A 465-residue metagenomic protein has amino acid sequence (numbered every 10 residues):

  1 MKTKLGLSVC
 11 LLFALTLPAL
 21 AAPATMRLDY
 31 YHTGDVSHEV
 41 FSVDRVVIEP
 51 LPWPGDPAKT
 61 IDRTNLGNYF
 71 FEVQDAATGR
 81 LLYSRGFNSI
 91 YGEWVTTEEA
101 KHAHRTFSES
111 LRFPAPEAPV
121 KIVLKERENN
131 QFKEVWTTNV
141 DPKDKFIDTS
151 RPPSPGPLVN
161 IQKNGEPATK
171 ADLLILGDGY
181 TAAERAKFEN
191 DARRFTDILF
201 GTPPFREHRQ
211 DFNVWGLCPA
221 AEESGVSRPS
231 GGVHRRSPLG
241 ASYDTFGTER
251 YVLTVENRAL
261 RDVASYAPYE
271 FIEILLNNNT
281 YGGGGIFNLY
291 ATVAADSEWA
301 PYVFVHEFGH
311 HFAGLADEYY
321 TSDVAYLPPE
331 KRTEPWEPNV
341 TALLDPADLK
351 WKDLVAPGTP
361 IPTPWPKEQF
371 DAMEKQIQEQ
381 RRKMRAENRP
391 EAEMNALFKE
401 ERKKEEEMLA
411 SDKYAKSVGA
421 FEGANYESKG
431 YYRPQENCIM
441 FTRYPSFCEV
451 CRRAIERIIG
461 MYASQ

Functional and structural regions predicted by a protein language model:
A22-H32, V36-H38, Y319-Q465: Replace "(M1/M4/M9/M12/WLM)" with "(e.g., M1/M4/M8/M9/M12/M26/WLM)" and add "not limited to" to clarify scope
P23-D62: Short amphipathic, basic-aromatic surface patches that mediate peripheral association with negatively charged
P57-Y69, N190-D191: Short coil-to-beta strand junction motifs in C2/discoidin
A100-P167: Extended acidic/polar, glycine-enriched regions that form or flank non-catalytic beta-rich accessory modules
D144-P203, G216-V226: Fold-level signature of zinc-dependent metallopeptidase catalytic domains
R185-F188, G283-F308: Short pre-active-site segment immediately N-terminal to the catalytic Zn-binding motif
D211-F287: Active-site-proximal segments of metallohydrolase catalytic domains
F308-V324: Catalytic Zn2+-binding segment of zinc metalloproteases
